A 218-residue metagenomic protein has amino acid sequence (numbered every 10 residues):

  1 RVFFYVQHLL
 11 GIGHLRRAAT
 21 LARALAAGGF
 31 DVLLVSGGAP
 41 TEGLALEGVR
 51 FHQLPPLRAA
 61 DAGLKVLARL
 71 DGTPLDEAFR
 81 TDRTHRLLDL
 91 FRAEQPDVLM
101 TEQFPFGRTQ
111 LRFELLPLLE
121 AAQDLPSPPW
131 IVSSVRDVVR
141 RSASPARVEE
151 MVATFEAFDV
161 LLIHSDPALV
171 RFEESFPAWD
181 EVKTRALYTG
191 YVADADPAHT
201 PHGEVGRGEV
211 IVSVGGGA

Functional and structural regions predicted by a protein language model:
R1-A39: N-terminal subdomain of nucleotide-sugar transferases
R1-V2, L99, V210: Conserved hydrophobic helix-helix packing surfaces used for dimerization/oligomerization
A24-A78, T84: Conserved nucleotide-sugar phosphate-binding/catalytic loop shared by glycosyltransferases and other
F30, Q123-I131, F158, K183-T184: A short helix->loop->beta-strand "cap" motif at the edges of active sites that frequently abuts
L67-R112: Conserved nucleotide-sugar donor-binding subdomain of glycosyltransferases
L90-P96, P126, E204-G206: Glycine-rich phosphate-binding loop signature in dinucleotide/nucleotide-binding domains
V98, L116-D137: Active-site proximal beta-strand in glycosyltransferases
S134-A218: A nucleotide-sugar donor-handling region in carbohydrate enzymes
